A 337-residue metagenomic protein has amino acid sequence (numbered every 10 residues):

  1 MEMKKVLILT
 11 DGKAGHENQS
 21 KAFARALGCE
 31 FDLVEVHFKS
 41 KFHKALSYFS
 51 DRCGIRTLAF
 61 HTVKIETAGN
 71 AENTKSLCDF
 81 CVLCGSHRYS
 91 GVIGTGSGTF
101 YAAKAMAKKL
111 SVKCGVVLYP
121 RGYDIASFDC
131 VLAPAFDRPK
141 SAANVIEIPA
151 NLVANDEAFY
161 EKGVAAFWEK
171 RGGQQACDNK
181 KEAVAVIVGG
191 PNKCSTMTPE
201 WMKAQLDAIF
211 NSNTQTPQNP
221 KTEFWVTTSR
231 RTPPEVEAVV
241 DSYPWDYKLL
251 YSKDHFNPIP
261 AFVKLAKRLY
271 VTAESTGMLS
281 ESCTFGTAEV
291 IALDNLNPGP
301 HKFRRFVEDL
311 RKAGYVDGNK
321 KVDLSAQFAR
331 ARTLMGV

Functional and structural regions predicted by a protein language model:
M1-M3, R52-S90, G172-K181, A208-K221 (+1 more regions): Intrinsic disorder/low-complexity segments
I8-L9, K13-I148: Active-site and donor-binding regions of nucleotide-sugar-utilizing enzymes
V34-E35, V131-A133, E223-R230, I291-D294: Short internal beta-strands
K39, T222-H255: Catalytic donor nucleotide-activated moiety binding site of glycosyltransferases and closely related
I125-T198, N319, S325: A nucleotide-sugar donor-handling region in carbohydrate enzymes
P191-T227: Conserved catalytic-core segment of nucleotide-activated headgroup transferases in glycan assembly
V240-G277: Donor nucleotide-activated moiety binding/catalytic core segment of transferases that use nucleotide-activated donors
V307-V337: Leloir-type glycosyltransferase catalytic cores
